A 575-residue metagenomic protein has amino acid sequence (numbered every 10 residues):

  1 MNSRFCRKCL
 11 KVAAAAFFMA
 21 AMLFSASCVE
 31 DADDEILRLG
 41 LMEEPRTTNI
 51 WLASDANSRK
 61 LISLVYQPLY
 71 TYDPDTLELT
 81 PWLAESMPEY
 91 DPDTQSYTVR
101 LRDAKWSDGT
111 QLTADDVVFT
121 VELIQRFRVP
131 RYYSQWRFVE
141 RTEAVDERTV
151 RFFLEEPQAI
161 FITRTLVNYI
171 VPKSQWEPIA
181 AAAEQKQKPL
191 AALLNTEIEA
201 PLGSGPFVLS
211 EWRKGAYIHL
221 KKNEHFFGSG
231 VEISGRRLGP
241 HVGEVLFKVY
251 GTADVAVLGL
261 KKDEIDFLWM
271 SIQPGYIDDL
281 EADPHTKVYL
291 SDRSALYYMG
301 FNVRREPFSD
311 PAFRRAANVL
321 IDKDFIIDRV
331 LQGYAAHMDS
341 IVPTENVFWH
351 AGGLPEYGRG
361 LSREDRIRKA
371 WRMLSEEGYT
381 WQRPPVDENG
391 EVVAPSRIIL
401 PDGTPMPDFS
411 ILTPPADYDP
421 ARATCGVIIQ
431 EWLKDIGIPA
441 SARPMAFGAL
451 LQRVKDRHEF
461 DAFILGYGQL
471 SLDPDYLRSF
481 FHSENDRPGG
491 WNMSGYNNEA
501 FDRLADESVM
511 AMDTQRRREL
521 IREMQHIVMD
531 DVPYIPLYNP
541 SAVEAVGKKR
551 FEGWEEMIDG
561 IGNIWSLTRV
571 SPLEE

Functional and structural regions predicted by a protein language model:
G40-P92, E122, L202: N-terminal lobe/hinge region of extracytoplasmic solute-binding protein
D55, R213-K222, Y297, L320-P355 (+3 more regions): Detector for C-terminal structural segments
E85-P130, V145, R151, P307-S309 (+1 more regions): Aromatic- and charge-enriched surface segment that lines or borders ligand/interaction sites
I124, R141-T142, S210-K221, K248-R305 (+3 more regions): Extracellular/periplasmic solute-recognition and catalytic clefts
S134-K186, P206-R213: Surface-exposed binding/hinge segments that line and control ligand-binding clefts or catalytic entry sites
N195, F226-D279, G426, Q430 (+1 more regions): Ligand-site clamp/hinge motif
F207, H337-A394, A416-R422: Structural transition elements
K214, Y379-Q469, A542: Ligand/substrate-recognition segments at binding pockets and active sites
